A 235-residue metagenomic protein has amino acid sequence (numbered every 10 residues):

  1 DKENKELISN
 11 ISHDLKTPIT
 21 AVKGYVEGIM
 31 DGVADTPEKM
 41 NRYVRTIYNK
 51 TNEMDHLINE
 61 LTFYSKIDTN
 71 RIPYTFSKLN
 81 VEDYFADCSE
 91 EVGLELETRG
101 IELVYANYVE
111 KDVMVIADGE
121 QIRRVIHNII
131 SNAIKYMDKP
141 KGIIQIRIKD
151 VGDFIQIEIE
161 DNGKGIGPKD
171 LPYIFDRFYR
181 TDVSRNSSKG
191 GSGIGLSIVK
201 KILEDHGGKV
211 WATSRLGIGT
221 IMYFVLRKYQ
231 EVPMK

Functional and structural regions predicted by a protein language model:
N49-M54: Short alpha-helical segment of the dimerization/phosphotransfer core of two-component systems
T69-Y74, M114-A117: Conserved micro-motifs of the catalytic ATP-binding
T75-G93: A conserved beta-strand-to-alpha-helix junction within the catalytic ATP-binding
T75-K78, E97, E102-V113: Conserved catalytic submotifs in the C-terminal HATPase_c
D161: Acidic ATP/Mg2+-coordinating residue in the GHKL
I166-R180: Short conserved segment of the HATPase_c
G207-G208: Conserved glycine-rich
